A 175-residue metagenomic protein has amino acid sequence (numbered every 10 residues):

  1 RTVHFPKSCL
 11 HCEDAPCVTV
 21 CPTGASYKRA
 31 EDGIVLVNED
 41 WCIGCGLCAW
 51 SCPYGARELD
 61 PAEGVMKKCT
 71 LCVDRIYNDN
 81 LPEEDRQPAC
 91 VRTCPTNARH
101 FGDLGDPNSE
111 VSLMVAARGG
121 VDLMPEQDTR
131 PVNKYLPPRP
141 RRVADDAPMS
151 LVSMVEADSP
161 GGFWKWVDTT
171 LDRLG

Functional and structural regions predicted by a protein language model:
R1-G175: Non-ligating segments of multi-cofactor redox enzymes
